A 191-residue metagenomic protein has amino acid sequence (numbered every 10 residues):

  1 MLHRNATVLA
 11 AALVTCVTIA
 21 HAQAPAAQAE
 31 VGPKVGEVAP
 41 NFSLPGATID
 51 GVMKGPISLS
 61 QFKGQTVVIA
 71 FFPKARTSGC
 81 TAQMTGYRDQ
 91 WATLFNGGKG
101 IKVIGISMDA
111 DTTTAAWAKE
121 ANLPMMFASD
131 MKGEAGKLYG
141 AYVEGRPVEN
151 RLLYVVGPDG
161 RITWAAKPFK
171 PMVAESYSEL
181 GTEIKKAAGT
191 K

Functional and structural regions predicted by a protein language model:
M1-L9: Bacterial N-terminal signal peptides that target proteins for export
V8-T18: Bacterial N-terminal signal peptides
T18-G46: N-proximal helix/coil linker or "cap" segments that precede and/or mark the start of modular domains
P40, T66-V68, N150-L152: Short loop/turn microsegments at loop-to-beta-strand junctions
S43-V67: A short beta-strand-turn-helix
S58-T81, Y87: Short active-site neighborhood of thiol/selenol oxidoreductases, capturing the structured segment around
R76-N122, G133-A135: Structural microenvironment flanking redox-active thiols in thiol-disulfide oxidoreductases
E149-K191: Thiol-/selenol-based redox modules, centered on thioredoxin-like and closely related oxidoreductase domains
